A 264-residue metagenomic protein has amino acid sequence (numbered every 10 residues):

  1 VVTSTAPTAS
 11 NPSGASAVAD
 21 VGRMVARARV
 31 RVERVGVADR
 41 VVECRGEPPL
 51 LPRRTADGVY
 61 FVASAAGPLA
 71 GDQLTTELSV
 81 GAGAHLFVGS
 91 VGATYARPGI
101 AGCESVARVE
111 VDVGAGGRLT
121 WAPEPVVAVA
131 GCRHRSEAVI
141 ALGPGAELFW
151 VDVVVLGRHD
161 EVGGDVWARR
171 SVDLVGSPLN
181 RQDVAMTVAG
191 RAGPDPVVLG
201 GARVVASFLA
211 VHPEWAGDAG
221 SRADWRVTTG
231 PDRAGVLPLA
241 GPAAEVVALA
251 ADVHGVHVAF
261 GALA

Functional and structural regions predicted by a protein language model:
V2-P125, A130: N-terminal, charged/glycine-rich beta-strand/loop interface patches
G81, A141-G143: Feature marks extracellular polysaccharide-active and adherence modules
A84-L86, A146, A168: Short beta-strand/loop motifs in extracellular/secreted proteins, especially within beta-sandwich accessory domains
V88, L148-D152: Short, hydrophobic/aromatic beta-strand segments
D152-A264: A structural signal for small-residue-enriched, beta-sheet-centric alpha/beta enzyme cores and oligomeric scaffold folds
